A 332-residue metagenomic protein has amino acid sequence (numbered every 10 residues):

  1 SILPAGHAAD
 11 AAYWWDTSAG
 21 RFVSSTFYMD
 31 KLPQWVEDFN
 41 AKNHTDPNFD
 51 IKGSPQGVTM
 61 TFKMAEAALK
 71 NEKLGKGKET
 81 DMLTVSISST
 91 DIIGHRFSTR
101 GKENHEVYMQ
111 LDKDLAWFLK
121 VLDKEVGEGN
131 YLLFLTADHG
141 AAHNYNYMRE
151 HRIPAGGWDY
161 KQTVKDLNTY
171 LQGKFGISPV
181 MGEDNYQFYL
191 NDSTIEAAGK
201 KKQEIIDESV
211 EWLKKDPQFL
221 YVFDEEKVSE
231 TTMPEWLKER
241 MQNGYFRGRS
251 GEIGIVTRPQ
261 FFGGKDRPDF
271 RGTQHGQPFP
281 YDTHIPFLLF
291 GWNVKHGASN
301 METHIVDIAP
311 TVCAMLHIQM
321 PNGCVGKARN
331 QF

Functional and structural regions predicted by a protein language model:
S1-E79, S88-H95, K214-P217, G264: His/Asp/Glu-rich, glycine-adjacent segments that coordinate divalent cations and/or stabilize oxyanion chemistry on
L3-F27, K102, K113-F261: Secreted, luminal/periplasmic, and some membrane-associated catalytic domains that remodel anionic oxygen-ester
D46-S54, I93-E106, F290-A298: Glycine- and acidic
K52-M60, K102-M109, K113, G199-E204 (+2 more regions): Soluble non-cytosolic domains of exported or imported proteins
S54, V58-L74, K78-V85, S89-D91 (+2 more regions): Extracellular low-complexity, Gly/Ser/Thr-rich intrinsically disordered linkers and protease-sensitive activation/hinge
K63-A67, M109, K113-K120, D207 (+4 more regions): Solvent-exposed, polar/charged alpha-helical surfaces in well-ordered, non-transmembrane soluble domains, broadly
K76-L111, R149: Active-site His/acidic residue clusters
Q162-K200, T273-L316, N330-F332: Substrate-binding rim/cap in mid-to-C-terminal beta-strand-loop elements of soluble/periplasmic
